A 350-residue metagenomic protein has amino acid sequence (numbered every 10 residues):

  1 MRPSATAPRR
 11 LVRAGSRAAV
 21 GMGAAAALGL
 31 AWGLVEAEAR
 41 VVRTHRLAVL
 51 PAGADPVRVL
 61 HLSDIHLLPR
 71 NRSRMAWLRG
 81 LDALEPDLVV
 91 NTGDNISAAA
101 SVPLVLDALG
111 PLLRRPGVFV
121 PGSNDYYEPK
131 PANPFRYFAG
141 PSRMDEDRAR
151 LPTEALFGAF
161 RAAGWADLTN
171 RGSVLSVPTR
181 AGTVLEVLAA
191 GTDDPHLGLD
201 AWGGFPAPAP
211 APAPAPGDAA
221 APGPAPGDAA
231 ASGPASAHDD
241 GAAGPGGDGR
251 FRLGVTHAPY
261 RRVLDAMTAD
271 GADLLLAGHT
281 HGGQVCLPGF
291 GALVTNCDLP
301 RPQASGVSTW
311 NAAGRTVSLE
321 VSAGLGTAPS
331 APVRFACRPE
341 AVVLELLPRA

Functional and structural regions predicted by a protein language model:
A18, G23-A108: N-terminal active-site segment of His-dependent metallophosphoesterases
V49-L60, A162-A166, G172-A189, G247-F251 (+2 more regions): Beta-strand-turn-beta hairpins that frame and shape the catalytic cleft of phosphate-ester-processing enzymes
V59-M75, I96-A98, Y127-R148, G289-P300 (+1 more regions): Acidic/histidine-rich helix-loop elements that form or flank divalent-metal/phosphate-binding sites at the catalytic
H61-S63, L88-D94, P116-S123, L168-N170 (+3 more regions): Active-site neighborhood of phospho(di)ester-bond hydrolases with catalytic His/Asp-centered motifs
L67-R72, I96-A100, N124-P131, L168-P178 (+5 more regions): Active-site environment of divalent metal-dependent phosphoester hydrolases
S73-S176: Core catalytic region of metal-dependent phosphoesterases/phosphodiesterases, especially metallo-beta-lactamase-like
A132-W165, R171, V177-A215, A219-A221 (+3 more regions): Binuclear metal-dependent hydrolase catalytic cores centered on His/Asp/Glu-rich metal-binding motifs
D239, P259-V342, A350: Conserved beta-sheet core of the metallophosphoesterase superfamily
